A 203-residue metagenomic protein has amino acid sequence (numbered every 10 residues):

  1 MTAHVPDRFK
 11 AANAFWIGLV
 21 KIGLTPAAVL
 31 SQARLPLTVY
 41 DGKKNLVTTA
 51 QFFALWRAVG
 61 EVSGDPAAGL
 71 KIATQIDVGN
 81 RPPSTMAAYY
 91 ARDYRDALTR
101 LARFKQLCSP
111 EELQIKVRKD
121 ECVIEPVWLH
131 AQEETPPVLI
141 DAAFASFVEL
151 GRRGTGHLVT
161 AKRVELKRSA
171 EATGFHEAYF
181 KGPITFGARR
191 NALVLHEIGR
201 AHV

Functional and structural regions predicted by a protein language model:
M1-E125, S146: N-terminal low-complexity or simple alpha-helical regulatory segments that function as activation/interaction modules
Y94-H202: Alpha-helical bundle regulatory/interaction domains
